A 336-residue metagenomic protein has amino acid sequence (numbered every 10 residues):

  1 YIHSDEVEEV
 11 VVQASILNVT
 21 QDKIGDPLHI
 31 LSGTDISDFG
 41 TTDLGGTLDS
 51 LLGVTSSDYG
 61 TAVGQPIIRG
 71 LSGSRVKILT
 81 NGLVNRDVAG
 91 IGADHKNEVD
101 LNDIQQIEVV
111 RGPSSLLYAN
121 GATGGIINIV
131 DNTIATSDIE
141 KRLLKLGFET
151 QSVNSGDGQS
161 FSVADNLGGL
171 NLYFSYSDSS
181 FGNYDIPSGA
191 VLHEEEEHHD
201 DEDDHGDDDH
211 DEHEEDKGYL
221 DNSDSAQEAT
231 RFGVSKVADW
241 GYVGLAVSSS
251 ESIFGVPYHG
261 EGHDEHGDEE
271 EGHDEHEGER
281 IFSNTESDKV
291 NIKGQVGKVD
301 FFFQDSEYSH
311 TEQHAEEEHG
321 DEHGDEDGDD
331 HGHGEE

Functional and structural regions predicted by a protein language model:
Y1-S37, G73: Short, acidic, small-residue-rich periplasmic hinge/interaction motif at the N-terminus of Gram-negative outer-membrane
L17, G73, N85, N132 (+6 more regions): Structural signature of outer-membrane beta-barrel domains
L44-T47, G64-I67, L79, D94-N97 (+3 more regions): N-terminal periplasmic accessory domains that precede and gate Gram-negative outer-membrane beta-barrel machines
G45-D87, Q105: Extracytoplasmic beta-strand/coil segments of soluble accessory domains associated with Gram-negative outer-membrane
V84-P113: Short acidic/polar hinge/loop motifs at secondary-structure boundaries that mediate gating or recognition
D100, G121-T123, S155-Q159, A226-E228 (+1 more regions): Residues that define the transmembrane beta-barrel architecture of outer-membrane proteins
E140, L144-K145, G158, S162-T285: Periplasmic-side early beta-strands and strand-to-turn transitions of outer-membrane beta-barrels
V237-S250, T285-E336: Face-selective signature of the C-terminal outer-membrane beta-barrel domain
